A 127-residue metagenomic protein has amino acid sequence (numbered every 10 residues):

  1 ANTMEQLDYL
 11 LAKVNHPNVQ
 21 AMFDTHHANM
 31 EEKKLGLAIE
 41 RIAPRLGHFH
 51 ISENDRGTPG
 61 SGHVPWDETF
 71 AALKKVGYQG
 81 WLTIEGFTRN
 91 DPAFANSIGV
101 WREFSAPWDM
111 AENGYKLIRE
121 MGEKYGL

Functional and structural regions predicted by a protein language model:
A1-F23, A28-L127: Histidine-acidic metal/acid-base catalytic patches
